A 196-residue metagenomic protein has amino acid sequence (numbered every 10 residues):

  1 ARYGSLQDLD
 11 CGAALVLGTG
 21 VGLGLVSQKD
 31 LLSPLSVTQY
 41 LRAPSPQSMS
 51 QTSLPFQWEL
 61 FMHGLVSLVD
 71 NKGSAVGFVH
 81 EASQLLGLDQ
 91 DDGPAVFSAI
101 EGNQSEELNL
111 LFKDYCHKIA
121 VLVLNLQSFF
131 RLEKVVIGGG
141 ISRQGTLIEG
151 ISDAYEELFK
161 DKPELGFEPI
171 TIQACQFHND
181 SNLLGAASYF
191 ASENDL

Functional and structural regions predicted by a protein language model:
R2-A13, L25-L31, Q47-L196: ATP-binding/phosphotransfer module of carbohydrate and carboxylate kinases, centering on a glycine-rich
G18-V21, T38-Q39, I141: Glycine-rich beta-alpha junction loops
S36-T52: A short, polar/charged loop-to-alpha-helix boundary motif
